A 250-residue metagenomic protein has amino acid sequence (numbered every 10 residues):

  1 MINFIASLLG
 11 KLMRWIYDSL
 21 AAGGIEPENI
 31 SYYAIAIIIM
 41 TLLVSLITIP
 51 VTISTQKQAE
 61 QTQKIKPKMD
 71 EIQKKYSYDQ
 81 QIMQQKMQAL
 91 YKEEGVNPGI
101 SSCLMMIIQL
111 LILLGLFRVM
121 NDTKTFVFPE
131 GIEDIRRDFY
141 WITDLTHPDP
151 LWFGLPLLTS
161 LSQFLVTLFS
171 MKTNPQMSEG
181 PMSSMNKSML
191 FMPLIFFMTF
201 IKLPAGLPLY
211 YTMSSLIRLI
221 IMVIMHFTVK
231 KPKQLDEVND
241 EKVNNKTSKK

Functional and structural regions predicted by a protein language model:
M1-K250: Helix-loop-helix
